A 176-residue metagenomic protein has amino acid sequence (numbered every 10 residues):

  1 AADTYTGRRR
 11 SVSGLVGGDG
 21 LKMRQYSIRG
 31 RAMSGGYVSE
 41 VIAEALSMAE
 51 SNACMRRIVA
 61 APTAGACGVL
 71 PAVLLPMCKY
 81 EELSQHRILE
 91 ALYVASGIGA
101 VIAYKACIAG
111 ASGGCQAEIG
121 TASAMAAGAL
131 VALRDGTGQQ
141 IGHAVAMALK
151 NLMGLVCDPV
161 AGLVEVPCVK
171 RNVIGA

Functional and structural regions predicted by a protein language model:
A1-R57, K79-Y80: Generic N-terminal targeting/processing segments that precede catalytic cores or assembly contacts
S34, E82-I88, D135-I141: Structural helix-adjacent loops and short alpha-helical linkers that scaffold large soluble proteins
G35-N52, R87-A106, N151-P159: Acidic-glycine-rich active-site phosphate/pyrophosphate-binding loop
M55-V73, A117-A122: Conserved phosphate/anionic-ligand binding catalytic regions in large, soluble enzymes, centered on
P62, A66, M77, E81 (+1 more regions): Internal active-site segments that recognize and position negatively charged phosphoryl groups and nucleotide moieties
A64, I98, A103, M125-L130: Conserved mid-sequence domains
P71-L83, A127-D135: Alpha-helical support elements that line or immediately flank enzyme active sites and cofactor-binding pockets
I108-S123, A127-L133, G138-A176: A structural signal for small-residue-enriched, beta-sheet-centric alpha/beta enzyme cores and oligomeric scaffold folds
